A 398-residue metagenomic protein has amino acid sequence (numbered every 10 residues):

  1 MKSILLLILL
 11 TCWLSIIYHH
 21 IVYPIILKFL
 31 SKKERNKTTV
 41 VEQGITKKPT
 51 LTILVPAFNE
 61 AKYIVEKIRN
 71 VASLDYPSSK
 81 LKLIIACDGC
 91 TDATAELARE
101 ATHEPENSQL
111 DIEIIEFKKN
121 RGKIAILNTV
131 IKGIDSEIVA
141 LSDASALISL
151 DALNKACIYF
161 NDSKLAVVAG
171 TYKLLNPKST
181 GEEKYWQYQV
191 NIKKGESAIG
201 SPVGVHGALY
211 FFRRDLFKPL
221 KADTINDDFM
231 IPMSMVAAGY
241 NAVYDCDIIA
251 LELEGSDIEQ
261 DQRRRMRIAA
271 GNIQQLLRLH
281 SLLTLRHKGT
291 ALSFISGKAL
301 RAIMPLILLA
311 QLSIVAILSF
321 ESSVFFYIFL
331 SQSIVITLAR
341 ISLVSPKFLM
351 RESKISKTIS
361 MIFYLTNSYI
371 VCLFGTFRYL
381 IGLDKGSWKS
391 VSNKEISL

Functional and structural regions predicted by a protein language model:
K2-N70: N-proximal low-complexity "stem/linker" segments adjacent to membrane-targeting elements
I21, I25-T50, E259-Q260, H280-F294 (+1 more regions): Juxtamembrane C-terminal module of membrane proteins
P49-T52, K82, M230: Cell-envelope/extracellular polymer assembly enzymes that use nucleotide-activated donors
T52, N70, C87-E96, K119 (+1 more regions): A conserved acidic beta->alpha catalytic loop
R69-K80: Short, acidic, metal-binding catalytic loop of nucleotide-sugar glycosyltransferases
L81-I85, A95-G133, T171, S179 (+2 more regions): Conserved donor nucleotide-binding strand/loop of the catalytic core
A125-I126, S136, S142, L150-T224 (+1 more regions): Long helical/loop segments within the catalytic core of UDP-sugar-dependent glycosyltransferases, especially the large
F160-Q189, D223-T224, P232-G297, Y364 (+2 more regions): Catalytic donor/gating beta->alpha subdomain of glycosyltransferases that bind UDP-sugars
